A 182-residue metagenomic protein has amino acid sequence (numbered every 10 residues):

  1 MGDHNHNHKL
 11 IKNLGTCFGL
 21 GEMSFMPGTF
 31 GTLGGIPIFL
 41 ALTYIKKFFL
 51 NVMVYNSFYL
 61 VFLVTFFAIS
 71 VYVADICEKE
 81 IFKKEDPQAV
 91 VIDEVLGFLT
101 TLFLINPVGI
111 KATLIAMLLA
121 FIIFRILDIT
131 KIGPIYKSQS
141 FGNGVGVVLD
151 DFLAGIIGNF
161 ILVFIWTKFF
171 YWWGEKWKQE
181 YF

Functional and structural regions predicted by a protein language model:
G2-L33, Y72-T101, R125-I157: Interhelical loop and helix-boundary elements at the membrane-water interface of polytopic inner-membrane proteins
M23-L42, F58-F66: Short Lys/Arg-rich amphipathic alpha-helical segments
L33, S57-V64, L114, L118-I122 (+1 more regions): Hydrophobic alpha-helical transmembrane segments
L40, L63-Y72, G97, L102-F103 (+2 more regions): Alpha-helical transmembrane segments of multi-pass membrane proteins
L40-Y59, L102-A116, W166-F182: Helix-coil boundary and interhelical linker segments in multi-pass alpha-helical membrane proteins
L50-K79, E85-D86: Contiguous, small/hydrophobic- and glycine-enriched helical/loop subdomains that border and often "cap" functional
F121-G133, W172-F182: A short, conserved beta-to-alpha structural element at the edge of catalytic cores that scaffolds binding
S140-F182: Hydrophobic secondary-structure block in the mid-to-C-terminal portion of proteins
